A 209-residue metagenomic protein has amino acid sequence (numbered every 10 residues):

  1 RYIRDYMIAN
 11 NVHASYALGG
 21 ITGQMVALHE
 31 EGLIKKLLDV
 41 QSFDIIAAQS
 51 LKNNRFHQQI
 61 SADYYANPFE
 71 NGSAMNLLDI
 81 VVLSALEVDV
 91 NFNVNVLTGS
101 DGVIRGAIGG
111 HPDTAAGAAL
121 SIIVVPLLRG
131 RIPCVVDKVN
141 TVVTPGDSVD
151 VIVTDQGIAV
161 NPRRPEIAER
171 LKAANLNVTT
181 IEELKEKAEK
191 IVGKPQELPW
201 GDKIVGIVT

Functional and structural regions predicted by a protein language model:
Y2-M7, H13-S15, V26-T209: Conserved phosphate- and dinucleotide-binding cores of soluble alpha/beta proteins, encompassing both enzyme active
